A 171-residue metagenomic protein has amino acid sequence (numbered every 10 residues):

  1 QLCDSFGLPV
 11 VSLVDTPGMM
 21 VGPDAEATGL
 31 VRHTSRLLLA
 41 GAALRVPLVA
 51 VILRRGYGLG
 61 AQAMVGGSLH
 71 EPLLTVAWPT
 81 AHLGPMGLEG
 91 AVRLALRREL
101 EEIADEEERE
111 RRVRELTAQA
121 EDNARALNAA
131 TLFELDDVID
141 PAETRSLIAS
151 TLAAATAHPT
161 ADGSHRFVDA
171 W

Functional and structural regions predicted by a protein language model:
Q1-W171: Ligand-binding clefts of soluble mixed alpha/beta catalytic domains
